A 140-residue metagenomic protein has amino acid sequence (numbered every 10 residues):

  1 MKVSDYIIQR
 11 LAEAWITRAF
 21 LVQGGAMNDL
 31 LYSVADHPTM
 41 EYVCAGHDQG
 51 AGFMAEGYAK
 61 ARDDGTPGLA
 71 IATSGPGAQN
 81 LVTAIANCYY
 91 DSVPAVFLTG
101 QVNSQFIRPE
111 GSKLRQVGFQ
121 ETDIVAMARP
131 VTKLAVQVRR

Functional and structural regions predicted by a protein language model:
M1-R140: N-terminal alpha/beta PP-like core and its mobile active-site loop of ThDP/TPP-dependent enzymes
